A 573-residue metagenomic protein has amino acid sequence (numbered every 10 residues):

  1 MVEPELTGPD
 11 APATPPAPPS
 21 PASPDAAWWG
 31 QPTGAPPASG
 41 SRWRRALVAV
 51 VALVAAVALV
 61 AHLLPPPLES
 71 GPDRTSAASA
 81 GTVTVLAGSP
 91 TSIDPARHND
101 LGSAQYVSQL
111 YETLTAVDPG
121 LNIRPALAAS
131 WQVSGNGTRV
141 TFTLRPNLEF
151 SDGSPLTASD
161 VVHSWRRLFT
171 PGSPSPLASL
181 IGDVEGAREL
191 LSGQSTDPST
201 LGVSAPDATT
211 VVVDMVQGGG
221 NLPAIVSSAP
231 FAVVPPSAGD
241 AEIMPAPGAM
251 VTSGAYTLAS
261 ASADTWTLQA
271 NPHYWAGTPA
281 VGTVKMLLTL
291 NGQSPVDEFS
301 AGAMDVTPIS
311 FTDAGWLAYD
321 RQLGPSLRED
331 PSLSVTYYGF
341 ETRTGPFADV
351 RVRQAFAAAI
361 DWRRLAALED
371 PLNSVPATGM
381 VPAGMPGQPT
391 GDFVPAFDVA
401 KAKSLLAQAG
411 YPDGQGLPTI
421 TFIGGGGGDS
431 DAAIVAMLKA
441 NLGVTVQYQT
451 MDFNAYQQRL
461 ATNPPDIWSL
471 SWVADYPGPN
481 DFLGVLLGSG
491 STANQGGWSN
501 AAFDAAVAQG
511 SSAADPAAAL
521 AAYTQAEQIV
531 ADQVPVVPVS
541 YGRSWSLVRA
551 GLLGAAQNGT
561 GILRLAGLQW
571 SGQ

Functional and structural regions predicted by a protein language model:
E3, L86-G135, R166, G248-T252: N-terminal lobe/hinge region of extracytoplasmic solute-binding protein
G34-A38, A366, V444-A461, L470 (+3 more regions): Extracytoplasmic/peripheral linker and loop segments enriched in polar/acidic and small residues with frequent Thr/Pro
A87-V107, L127-A128, S154, P176 (+3 more regions): A structural "hinge/loop" feature
T143, D160, F169, S173-P235: Surface-exposed binding/hinge segments that line and control ligand-binding clefts or catalytic entry sites
Q194, T209, M215-P279, T283 (+2 more regions): Gly/Pro-rich hinge or "lid" segments in bacterial periplasmic/extracellular proteins
A259-Q269, K285-T344: Extracellular/periplasmic solute-recognition and catalytic clefts
A348-A436, A440, Q525, G572: Append "and occasionally in soluble cytosolic enzymes with long acidic Gly/Pro-rich linkers
A407-A474, P516: Ligand/substrate-recognition segments at binding pockets and active sites
